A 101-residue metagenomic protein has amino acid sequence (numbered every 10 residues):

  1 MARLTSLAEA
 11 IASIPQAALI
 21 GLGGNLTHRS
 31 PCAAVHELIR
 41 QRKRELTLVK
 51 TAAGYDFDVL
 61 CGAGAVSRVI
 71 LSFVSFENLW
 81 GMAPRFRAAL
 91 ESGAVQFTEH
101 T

Functional and structural regions predicted by a protein language model:
M1-T101: Conserved alpha/beta enzyme-core scaffold
